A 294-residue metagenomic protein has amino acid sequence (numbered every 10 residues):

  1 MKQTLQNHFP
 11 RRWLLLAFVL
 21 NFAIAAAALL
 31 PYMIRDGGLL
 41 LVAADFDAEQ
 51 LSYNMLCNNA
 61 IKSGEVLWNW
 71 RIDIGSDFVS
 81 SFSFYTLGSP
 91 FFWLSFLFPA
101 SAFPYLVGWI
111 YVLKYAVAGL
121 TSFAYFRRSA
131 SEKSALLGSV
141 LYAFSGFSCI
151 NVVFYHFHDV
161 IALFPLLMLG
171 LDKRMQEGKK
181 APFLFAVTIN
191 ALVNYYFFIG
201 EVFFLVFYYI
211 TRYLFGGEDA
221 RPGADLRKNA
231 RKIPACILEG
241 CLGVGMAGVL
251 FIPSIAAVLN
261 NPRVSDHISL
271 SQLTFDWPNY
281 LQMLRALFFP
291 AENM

Functional and structural regions predicted by a protein language model:
M1-M33, R231-G240: Start-transfer (signal-anchor) and selected internal transmembrane alpha helices of multi-pass inner/ER membrane
F9, A186-T188, L226-N229: Membrane-interface segments at the starts/ends of alpha-helical transmembrane spans
P10, L14, A100-I110, K180 (+1 more regions): Membrane-interface helix-boundary signature
N21-I24, V112, A116-R128, K133-F215 (+2 more regions): Membrane-embedded helix bundles of polyisoprenyl
P31-S129, S134-P165, V193, A286-E292: Active-site lumenal/periplasmic loops and adjacent helix-entry segments of GT-C-fold, multi-pass membrane
M33, G37, A100, E177 (+3 more regions): Transmembrane helix-loop junctions in multipass membrane proteins, especially transporters and channels
D47-N59, S83-F84, P90, K232-I233 (+1 more regions): Periplasmic/ER-lumenal interhelical loops and adjacent helix-loop junctions in multi-pass membrane proteins
D219-P234: Membrane-interface helix-loop-helix junctions at transmembrane boundaries of multi-pass membrane enzymes, predominantly
